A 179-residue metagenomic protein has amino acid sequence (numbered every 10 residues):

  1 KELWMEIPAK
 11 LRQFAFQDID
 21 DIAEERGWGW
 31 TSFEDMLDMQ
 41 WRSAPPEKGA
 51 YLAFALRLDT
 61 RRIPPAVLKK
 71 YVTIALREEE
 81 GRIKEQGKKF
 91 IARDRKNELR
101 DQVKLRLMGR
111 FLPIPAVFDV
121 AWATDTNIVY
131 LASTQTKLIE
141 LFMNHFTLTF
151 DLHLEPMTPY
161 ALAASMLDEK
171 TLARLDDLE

Functional and structural regions predicted by a protein language model:
K1, L52-A55, N127-S133: Short cationic amphipathic helices and targeting signals
K1-L3, E179: N-terminal "mature-domain start" segment
W4-R42, P46-D119: Surface-exposed, low-hydrophobicity interaction/linker segments
I22-E25, N127, L138, L172: A generic signature of intrinsically disordered, low-complexity regions enriched in glycine/proline and charged/polar
R82-M166: Internal, hydrophobic cores of structured domains that mediate oligomerization or house catalytic pockets within large
L172-E179: Aromatic/basic-lined ligand-recognition segments that form π-stacking hydrophobic pockets flanked by Lys/Arg to engage
